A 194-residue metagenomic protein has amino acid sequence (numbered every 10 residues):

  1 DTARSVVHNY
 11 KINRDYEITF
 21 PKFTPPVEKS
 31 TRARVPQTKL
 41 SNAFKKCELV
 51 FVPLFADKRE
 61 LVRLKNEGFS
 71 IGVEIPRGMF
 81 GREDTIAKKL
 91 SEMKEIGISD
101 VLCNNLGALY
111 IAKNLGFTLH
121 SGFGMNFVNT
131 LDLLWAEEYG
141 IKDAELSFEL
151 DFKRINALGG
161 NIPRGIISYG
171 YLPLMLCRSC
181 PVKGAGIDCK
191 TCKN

Functional and structural regions predicted by a protein language model:
D1-N194: Active-site pocket-lining/capping segments in soluble small-molecule metabolic enzymes
